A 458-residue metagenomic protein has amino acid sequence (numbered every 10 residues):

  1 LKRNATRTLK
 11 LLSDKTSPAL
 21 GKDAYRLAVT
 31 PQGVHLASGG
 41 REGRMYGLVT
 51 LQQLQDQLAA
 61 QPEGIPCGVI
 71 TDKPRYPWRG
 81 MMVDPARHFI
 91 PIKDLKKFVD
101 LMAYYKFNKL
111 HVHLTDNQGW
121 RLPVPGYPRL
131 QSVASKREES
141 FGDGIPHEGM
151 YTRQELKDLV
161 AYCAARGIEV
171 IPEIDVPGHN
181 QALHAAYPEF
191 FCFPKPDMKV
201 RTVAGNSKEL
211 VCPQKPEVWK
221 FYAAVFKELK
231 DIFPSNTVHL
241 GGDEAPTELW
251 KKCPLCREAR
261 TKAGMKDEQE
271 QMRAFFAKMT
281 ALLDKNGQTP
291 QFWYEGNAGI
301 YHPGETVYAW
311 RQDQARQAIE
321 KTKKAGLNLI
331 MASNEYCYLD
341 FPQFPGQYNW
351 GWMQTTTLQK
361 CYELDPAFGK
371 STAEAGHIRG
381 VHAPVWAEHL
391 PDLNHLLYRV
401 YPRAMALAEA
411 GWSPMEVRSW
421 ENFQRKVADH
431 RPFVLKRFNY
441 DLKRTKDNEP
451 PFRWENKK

Functional and structural regions predicted by a protein language model:
L1-Y76, P384, H395, A410-K446 (+1 more regions): Contiguous, structured surface segment used for ligand recognition
G40, M81, M102, V170 (+5 more regions): Conserved, mostly hydrophobic/aromatic
P74, Q118-A165, N180-K220, E248-R273: Aromatic- and acidic-residue-enriched carbohydrate-binding clefts of CAZyme catalytic domains
Y76-R79, K106-N108, A164-I168, P234-V238 (+4 more regions): Short, well-ordered coil/turn segments that N-cap beta-strands
D84-N117: A conserved hydrophobic secondary-structure block that centers on an alpha-helix together with its immediately flanking
Y105-L110, L156-P177, E189, E209-G241: An active-site-proximal structural segment forming one wall of the substrate-binding cleft that immediately precedes
W219-A223, K227, D231-V238, G242 (+1 more regions): Gly/Pro-rich turn-and-neighbor structural signature
P290-E295, I300-E305, A309-K458: Flexible, acidic glycine-rich loops studded with aromatic residues
